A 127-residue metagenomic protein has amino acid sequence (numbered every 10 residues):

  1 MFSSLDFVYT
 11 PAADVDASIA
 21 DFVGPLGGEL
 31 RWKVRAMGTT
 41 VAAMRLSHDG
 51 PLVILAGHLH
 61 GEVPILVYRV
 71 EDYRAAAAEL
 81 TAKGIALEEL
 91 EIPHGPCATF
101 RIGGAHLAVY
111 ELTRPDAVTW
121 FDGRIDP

Functional and structural regions predicted by a protein language model:
M1-I19, V63-L66, T113, A117-P127: N-terminal beta-strand motif that seeds the catalytic metal site of vicinal oxygen chelate
F2-S3, Y9-G50, F100: Core segments of cupin and vicinal oxygen chelate
S4-A13, R45, G57-K83, P96-G103: Vicinal oxygen chelate
E29-W32, L52-I54, A86-E89: A short linear hydrophobic-aromatic micro-motif
A36, G57-H58, L112: Residue-level structural signal for beta-strand termini and adjacent loop
A36-T40, G61-E62, I92-C97: Short acidic/glycine-enriched loop/turn segments that link adjacent beta-strands
P51-A56, V109: A short acidic-to-branched-hydrophobic micro-motif
A78-P127: Vicinal oxygen chelate
